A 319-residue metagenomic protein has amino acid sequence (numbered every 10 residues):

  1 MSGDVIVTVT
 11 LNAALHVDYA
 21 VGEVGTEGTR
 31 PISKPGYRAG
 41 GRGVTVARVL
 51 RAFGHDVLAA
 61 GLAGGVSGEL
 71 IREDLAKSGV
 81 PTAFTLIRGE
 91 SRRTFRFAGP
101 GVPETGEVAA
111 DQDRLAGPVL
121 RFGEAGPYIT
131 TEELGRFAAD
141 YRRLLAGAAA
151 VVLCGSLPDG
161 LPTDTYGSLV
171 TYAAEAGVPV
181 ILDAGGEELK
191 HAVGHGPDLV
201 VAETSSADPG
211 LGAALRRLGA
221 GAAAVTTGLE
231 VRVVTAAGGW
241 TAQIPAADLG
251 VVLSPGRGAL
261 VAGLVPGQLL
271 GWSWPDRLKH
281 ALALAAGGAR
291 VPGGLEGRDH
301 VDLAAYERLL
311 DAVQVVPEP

Functional and structural regions predicted by a protein language model:
M1-L58, G250, V316-P319: Glycine-rich phosphate/adenosyl-contacting loop at the front of the ribokinase-like
I6, H55-V57, T82, V180 (+1 more regions): Hydrophobic anchor at the start of a short beta-strand that flanks the dinucleotide cofactor-binding loop
R51, A76, A174, R216: Anion (oxyanion) recognition and catalysis
A52-A148, Y306-P319: Conserved N-terminal subdomain of the carbohydrate kinase-like
V57-A59, G79-T85, P197-A207, T241-I244: Short hydrophobic/aromatic-enriched beta-strand-loop microsegments
G135-A139, P162-V170, A242-D248: Charged helix-capping and loop-helix junction motifs
A150-G210: Conserved beta-alpha-beta core of the PfkB/ribokinase-like small-molecule kinase fold
G212-P319: Conserved phosphate-binding/catalytic region of the ribokinase-like
